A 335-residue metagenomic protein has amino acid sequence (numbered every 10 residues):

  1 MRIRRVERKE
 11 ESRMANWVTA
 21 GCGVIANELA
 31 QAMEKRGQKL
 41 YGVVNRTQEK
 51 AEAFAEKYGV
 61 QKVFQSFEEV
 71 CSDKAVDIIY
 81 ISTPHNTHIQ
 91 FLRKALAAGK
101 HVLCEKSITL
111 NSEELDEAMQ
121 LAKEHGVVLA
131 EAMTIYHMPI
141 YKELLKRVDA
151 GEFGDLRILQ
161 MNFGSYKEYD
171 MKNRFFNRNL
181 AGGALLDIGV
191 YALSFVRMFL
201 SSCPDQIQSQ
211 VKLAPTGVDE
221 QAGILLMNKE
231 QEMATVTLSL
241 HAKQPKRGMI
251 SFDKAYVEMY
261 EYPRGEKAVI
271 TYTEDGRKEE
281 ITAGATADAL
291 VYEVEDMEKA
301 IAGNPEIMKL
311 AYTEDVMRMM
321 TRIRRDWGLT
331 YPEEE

Functional and structural regions predicted by a protein language model:
R2-K9, I78-Y80, K229, D296-E335: C-terminal helix-rich "cap/oligomerization" subdomain common to oxidoreductases
R2-Y58, E333: N-terminal Rossmann-like dinucleotide-binding module
L29, T47, Q61-L121: Beta-loop-alpha module in the N-terminal Rossmann-like domain of NAD(P)-dependent dehydrogenases, especially those
F64, C104, L129-E131, M259: Hydrophobic residues in well-ordered beta-strands that form the structural core
E117-T134, D155-R157: Rossmann-fold dehydrogenase core element
Y136-I207, P215: Predominantly a Rossmann-like dinucleotide-binding segment in NAD(P)-dependent oxidoreductases
S194-G265, G284, V294-A300, N304-P305: Contiguous beta-strand/loop segments that form the cofactor/metal-binding neighborhood of enzyme cores
